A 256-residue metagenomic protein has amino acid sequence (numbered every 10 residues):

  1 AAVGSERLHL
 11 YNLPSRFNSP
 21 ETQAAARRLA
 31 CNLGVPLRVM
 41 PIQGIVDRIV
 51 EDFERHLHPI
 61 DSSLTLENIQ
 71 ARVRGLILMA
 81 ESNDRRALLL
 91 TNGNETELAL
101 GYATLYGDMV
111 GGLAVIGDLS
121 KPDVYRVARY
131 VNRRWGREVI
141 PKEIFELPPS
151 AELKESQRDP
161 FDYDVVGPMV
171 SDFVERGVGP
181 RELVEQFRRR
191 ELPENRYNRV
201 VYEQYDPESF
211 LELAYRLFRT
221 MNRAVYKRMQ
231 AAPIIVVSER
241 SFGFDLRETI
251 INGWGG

Functional and structural regions predicted by a protein language model:
A1-G256: ATP/NTP-dependent adenylation/nucleotidyl-transfer catalytic domains that generate, transfer, or process NMP-activated
